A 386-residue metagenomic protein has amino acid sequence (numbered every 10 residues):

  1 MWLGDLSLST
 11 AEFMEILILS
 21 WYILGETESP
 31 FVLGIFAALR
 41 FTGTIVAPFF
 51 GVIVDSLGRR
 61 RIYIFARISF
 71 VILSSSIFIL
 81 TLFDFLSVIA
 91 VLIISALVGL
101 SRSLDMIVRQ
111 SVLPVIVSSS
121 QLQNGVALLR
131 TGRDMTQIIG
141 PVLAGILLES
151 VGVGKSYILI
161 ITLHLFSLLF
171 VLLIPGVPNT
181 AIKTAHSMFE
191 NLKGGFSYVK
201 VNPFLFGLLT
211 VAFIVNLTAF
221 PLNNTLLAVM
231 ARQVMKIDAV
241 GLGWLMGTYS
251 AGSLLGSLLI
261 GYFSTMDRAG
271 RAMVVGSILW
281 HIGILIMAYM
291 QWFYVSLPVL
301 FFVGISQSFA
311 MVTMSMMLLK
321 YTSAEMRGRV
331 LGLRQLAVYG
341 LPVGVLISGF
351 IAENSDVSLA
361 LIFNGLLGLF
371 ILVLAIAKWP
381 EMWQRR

Functional and structural regions predicted by a protein language model:
M1-I16, L39-V52, G58-L73, A90-L148 (+5 more regions): Substrate-agnostic recognition of the 12-TM MFS/MFS-like secondary transporter fold
M1-T42, S197-G247: Helix-loop boundary and gating motifs at the non-cytosolic
W2, V88, L92, N191 (+3 more regions): Primarily residues marking transmembrane-helix entry/exit sites
T10, T81-F85, K183-T184, F196-P203 (+2 more regions): Helix-boundary and loop/linker segments of multi-pass membrane transporters
L17-T27, I77-F83, I139-L159, Q233-V234 (+1 more regions): Transmembrane alpha-helix termini and helix-breaking/packing motifs in multi-pass membrane transporters
I45, F49, S56, R60-I72 (+5 more regions): C-terminal transmembrane bundle of multi-pass solute transporters/carriers
V88-G99, N124-N179, V240, G247 (+2 more regions): Hydrophobic alpha-helical transmembrane segments
G176-T210: Juxtamembrane intracellular "pre-TM" segments in multi-pass secondary transporters
